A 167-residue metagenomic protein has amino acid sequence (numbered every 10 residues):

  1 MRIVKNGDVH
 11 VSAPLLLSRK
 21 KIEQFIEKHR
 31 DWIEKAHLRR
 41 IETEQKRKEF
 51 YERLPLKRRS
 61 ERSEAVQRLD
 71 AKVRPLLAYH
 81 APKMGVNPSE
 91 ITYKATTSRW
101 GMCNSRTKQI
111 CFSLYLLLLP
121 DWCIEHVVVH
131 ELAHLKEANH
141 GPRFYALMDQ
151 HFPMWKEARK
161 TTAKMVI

Functional and structural regions predicted by a protein language model:
M1-H126, L135-I167: Active-site-proximal or metal-binding-adjacent scaffold patches in catalytic folds
E131: Walker B catalytic acidic pair
